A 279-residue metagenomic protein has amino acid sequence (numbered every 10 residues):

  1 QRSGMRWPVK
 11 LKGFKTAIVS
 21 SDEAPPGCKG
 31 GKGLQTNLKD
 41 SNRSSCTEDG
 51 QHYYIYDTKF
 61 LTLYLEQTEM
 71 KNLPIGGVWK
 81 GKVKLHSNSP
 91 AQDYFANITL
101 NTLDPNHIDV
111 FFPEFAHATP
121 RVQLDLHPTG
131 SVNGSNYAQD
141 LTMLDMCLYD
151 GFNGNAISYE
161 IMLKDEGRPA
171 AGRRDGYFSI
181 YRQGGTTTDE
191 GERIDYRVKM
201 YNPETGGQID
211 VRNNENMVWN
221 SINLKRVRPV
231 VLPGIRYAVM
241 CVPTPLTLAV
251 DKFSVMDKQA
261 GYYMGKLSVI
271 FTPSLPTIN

Functional and structural regions predicted by a protein language model:
Q1-F111: N-terminal export/ancillary region detector
Q1-P26, G184-M217: Low-complexity, serine/threonine/proline-enriched polar segments
L38, R182-Q183, D195-R197, R228-L232: Short flexible/disordered coil segments
E48-Y53, F111-H117, H127-V132, D210-V218 (+1 more regions): A generic short-segment signal for beta-strand/edge and adjacent turn/coil regions
K59-L61, I194, T244-L246: Short strand-edge motifs at loop-to-beta-strand transitions and within beta-strands of extracellular beta-rich domains
L65-Y201, L248-Y262, K266, I270-N279: N-terminal small/polar-rich segments of proteins
K199, T205-Q259, Y263: C-terminal structured domain segments
